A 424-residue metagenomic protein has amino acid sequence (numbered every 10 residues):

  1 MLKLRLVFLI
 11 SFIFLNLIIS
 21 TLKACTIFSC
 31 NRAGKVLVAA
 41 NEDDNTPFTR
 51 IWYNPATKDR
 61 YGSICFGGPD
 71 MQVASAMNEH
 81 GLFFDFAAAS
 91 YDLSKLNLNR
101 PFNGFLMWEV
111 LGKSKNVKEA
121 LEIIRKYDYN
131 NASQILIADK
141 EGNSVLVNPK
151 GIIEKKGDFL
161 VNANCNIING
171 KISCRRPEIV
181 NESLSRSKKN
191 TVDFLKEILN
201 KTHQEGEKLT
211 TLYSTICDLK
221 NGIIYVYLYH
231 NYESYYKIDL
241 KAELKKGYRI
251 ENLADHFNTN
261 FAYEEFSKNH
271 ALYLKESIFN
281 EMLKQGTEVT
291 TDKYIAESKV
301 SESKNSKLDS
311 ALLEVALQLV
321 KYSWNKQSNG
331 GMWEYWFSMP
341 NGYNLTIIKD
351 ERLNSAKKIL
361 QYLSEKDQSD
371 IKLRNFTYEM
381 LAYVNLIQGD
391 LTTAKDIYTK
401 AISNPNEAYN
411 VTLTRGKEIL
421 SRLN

Functional and structural regions predicted by a protein language model:
T26-G112, S133, D139-N305, D370: C-terminal, well-structured catalytic/ligand-binding subdomain of enzymes
S301-E302, L360-L363, D367, N404-N406: Alpha-helical junction/boundary sensor with strong preference for TPR arrays
S306-A311, Q368-R374, S403-G416: Boundary/linker segments of alpha-helical solenoid repeat arrays
L317, K321, F376-E379, Y383-L386 (+2 more regions): Residue-level recognition of tetratricopeptide repeat
K349-R352, A356, A394: Single-residue signature of alpha-solenoid repeat helices
T392-E407: TPR/TPR-like (Sel1-like) alpha-helical repeat modules
